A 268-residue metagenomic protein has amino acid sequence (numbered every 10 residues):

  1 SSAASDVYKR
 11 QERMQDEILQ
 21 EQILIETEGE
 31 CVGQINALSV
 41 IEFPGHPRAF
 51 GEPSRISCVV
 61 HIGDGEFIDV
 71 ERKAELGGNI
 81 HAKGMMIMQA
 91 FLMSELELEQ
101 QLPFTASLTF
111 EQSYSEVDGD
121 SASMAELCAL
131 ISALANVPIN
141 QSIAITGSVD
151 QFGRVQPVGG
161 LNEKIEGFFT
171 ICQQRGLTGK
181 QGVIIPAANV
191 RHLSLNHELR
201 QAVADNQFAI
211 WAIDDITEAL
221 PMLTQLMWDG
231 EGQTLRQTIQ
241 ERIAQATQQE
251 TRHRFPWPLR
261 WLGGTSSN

Functional and structural regions predicted by a protein language model:
S1-S2, H81: General structural signal for secondary-structure boundaries
A3-Y8: Short, small-residue-biased leader/transition segments that mark boundaries at the very start of proteins
K9-Q15: S4-like RNA-binding module at protein N-termini
E17-T27, C31, E42, S54 (+2 more regions): Peripheral, non-AAA+ core regions of ATP-driven protein-machinery
I35-G45: Structured beta-strand/loop patches that form or line metal/cofactor-binding pockets in enzymes
A49-P53: Short, flexible loop/turn motifs enriched in small residues
